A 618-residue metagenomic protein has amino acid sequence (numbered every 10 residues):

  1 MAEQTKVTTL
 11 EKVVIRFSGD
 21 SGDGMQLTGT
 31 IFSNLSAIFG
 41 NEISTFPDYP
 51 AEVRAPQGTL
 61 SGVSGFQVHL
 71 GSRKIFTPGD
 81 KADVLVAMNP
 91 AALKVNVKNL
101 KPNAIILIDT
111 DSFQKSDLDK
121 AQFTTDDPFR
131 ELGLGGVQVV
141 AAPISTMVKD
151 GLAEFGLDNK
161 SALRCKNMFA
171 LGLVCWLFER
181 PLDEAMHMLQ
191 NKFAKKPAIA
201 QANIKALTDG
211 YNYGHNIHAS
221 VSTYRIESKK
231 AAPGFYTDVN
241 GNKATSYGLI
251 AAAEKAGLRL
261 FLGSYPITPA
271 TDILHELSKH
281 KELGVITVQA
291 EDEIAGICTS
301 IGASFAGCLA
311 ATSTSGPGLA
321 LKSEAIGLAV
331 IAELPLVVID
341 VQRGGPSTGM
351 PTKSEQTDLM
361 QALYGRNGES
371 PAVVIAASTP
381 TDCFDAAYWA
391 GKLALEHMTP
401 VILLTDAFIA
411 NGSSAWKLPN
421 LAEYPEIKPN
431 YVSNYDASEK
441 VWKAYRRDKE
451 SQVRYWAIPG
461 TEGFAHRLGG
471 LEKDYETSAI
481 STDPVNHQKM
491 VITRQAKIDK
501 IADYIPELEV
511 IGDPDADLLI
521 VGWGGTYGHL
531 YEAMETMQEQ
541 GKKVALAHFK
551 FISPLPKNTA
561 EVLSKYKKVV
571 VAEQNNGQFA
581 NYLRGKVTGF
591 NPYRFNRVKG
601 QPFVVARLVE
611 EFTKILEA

Functional and structural regions predicted by a protein language model:
A2-A256: Active-site cofactor/cluster-binding pocket
K12, D150-L152, A219-G234, A252-R259 (+5 more regions): Gly-rich Lys/Arg/Thr-decorated short loops/hinges at beta-loop-alpha junctions or inter-strand turns that position
K12-K101, Y247, L260, T268-Y364 (+2 more regions): Thiamine diphosphate
V13-D20, A170-G172, L260-G263, A310-S313 (+4 more regions): Short glycine-rich or small-residue beta-strand-to-loop segments that form or flank ligand, phosphate, metal/Fe-S
S21, I144-T146, G151-D158, L171-W176 (+6 more regions): Peripheral docking tails and interdomain loops at the edges of cofactor- or intermediate-handling domains
P50-R54, F113-D117, M147, I294-G296 (+6 more regions): Short gly/pro/ser/thr-enriched loop/turn and capping motifs at secondary-structure boundaries
G79, L134-V137, A141-S145, K353-I402 (+4 more regions): Conserved thiamine diphosphate
A231, V239-G248, A256, G391-A618: Flexible, low-complexity linker and terminal segments
